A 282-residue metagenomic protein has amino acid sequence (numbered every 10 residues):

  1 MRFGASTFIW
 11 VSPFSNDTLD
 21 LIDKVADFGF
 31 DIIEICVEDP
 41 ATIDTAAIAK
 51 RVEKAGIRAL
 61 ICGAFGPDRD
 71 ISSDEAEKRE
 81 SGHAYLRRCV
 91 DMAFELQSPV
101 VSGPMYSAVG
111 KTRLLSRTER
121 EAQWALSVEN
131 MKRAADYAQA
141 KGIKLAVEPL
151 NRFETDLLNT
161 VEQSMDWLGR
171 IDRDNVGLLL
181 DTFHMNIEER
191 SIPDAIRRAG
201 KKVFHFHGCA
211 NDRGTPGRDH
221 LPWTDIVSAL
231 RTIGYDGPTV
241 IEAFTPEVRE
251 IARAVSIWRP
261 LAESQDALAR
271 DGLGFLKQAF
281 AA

Functional and structural regions predicted by a protein language model:
M1-T7, V11, S15-A26, Q97-P99 (+2 more regions): Histidine-acidic metal/acid-base catalytic patches
I9-V11, V37-A41, F65-P67, M105-V109 (+4 more regions): Active-site-proximal loop/turn and secondary-structure-junction residues that shape catalytic pockets, frequently
L19-D39, C89, E95-Q97: Catalytic domains of carbohydrate-active enzymes, especially glycoside hydrolases
I32-K54, M105-L115: Glycine-rich, proline-tolerant flexible connector loops at the mouths of alpha/beta enzymes
E34, L60-G63, S102, A146 (+2 more regions): Conserved beta-strand positions in the central sheet of alpha/beta enzyme cores
A49-P67, W124-A138, M165-R173, A229 (+1 more regions): Alpha-helix-loop-beta-strand connector modules within alpha/beta enzyme cores
D68-S73, V109-L114, E154, I187 (+2 more regions): A short acidic, helix-capping loop that chelates divalent metal ions and anchors anionic groups
A76-G177, R259-A267: Active-site acidic/histidine proton-transfer and metal-coordination neighborhood in alpha/beta enzyme cores
